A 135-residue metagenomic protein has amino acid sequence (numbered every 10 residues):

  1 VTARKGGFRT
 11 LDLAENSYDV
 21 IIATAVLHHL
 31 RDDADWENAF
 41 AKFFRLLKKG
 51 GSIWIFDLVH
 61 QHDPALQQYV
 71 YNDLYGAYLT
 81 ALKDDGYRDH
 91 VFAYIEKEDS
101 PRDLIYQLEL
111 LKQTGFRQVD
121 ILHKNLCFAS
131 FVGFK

Functional and structural regions predicted by a protein language model:
V1-T10: Conserved SAM-binding strand-loop segment of SAM-dependent methyltransferases
R9-I21: A short acidic, Gly/Pro-enriched loop at the edge of an enzyme's catalytic core that lines a small-molecule cofactor
I22, W54: A conserved beta-strand element that flanks and buttresses the S-adenosyl-L-methionine
A25-H29: Short catalytic micro-motifs in class I SAM-dependent methyltransferases
R31, K48, K135: Short conserved AdoMet
E37-K49: A short glycine-rich, Lys/Arg-flanked "PGG" loop and its adjoining helix->strand segment in the class I
F56-T114: C-terminal alpha-helical "lid/dimerization" subdomain adjacent to the S-adenosyl-L-methionine
L108-K135: Core SAM-dependent methyltransferase catalytic element
